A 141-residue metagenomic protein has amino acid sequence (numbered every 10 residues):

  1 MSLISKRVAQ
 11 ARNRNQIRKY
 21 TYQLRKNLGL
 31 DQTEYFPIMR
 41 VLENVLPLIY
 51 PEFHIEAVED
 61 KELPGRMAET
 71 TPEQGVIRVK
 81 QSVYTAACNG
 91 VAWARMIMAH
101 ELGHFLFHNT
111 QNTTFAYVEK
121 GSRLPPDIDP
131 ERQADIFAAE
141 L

Functional and structural regions predicted by a protein language model:
M1-L141: Active-site hotspot residues in diverse enzymes, especially metal/ion-binding acidic/histidine motifs
